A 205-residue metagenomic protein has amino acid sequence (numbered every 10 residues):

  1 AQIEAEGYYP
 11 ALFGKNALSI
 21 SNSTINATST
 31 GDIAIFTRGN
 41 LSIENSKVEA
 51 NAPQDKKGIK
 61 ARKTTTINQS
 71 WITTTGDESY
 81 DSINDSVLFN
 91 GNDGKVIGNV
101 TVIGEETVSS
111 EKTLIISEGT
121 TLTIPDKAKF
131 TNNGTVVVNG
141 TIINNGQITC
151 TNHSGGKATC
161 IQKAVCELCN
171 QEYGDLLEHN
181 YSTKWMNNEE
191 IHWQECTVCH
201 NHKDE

Functional and structural regions predicted by a protein language model:
A1, K15, S21-S23, R38 (+5 more regions): Tandem-repeat architecture and repeat-register "anchor" residues
A1-Y8, S19-G31, I43-K56, W71-S82 (+5 more regions): Beta-strand-rich solenoid/repeat architectures in extracellular/passenger domains of polysaccharide-targeting enzymes
G7-K15, D32-N40, D55-K63, S79-S82 (+4 more regions): Tandem-repeat/low-complexity and Cys-motif detector
G14, G134-V138: Extracellular low-complexity Ser/Thr/Asn/Gly-rich intrinsically disordered segments
T65-N68, T74, N90, E106 (+6 more regions): Polar/charged side chains located within well-ordered beta-strands of beta-rich proteins
I67, E78-N92: Long terminal segments
V87-I103, V108: Extended, small-residue-rich solenoid/repeat segments and analogous flexible loops that form exposed scaffolds
C150-E205: Thrombospondin type-1
